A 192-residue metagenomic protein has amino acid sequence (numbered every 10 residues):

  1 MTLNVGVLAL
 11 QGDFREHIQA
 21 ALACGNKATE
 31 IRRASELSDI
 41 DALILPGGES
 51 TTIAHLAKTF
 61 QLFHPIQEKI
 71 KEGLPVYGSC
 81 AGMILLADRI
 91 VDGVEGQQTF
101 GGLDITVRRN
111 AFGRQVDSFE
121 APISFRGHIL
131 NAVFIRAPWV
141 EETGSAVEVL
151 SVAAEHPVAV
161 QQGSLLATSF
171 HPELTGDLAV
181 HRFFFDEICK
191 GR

Functional and structural regions predicted by a protein language model:
M1, E36-S38, E68-K69, Y77 (+3 more regions): Solvent-exposed alpha-helices and their adjacent loops that cap or buttress functional pockets in soluble metabolic
M1-T59, F63-K69, L178-R182, D186-R192: N-terminal beta1-alpha1 cap of cysteine-dependent amidohydrolase-like domains
L10, A81, F170: Cofactor-binding loop segments of dinucleotide-utilizing enzymes, especially the Rossmann-like FAD- and NAD(P)+-binding
I18, A87-R89, S145: Short, well-ordered secondary-structure micro-motifs
A28-T29, V76, L165: Hydrophobic anchor at the start of a short beta-strand that flanks the dinucleotide cofactor-binding loop
L45, G78, T168: Redox-cofactor binding/interface segments in oxidoreductases and associated redox assembly factors
S50-I123: Cysteine-nucleophile active-site neighborhood
R109-R192: Amide-donor transfer/coupling interface in amidating biosynthetic enzymes
